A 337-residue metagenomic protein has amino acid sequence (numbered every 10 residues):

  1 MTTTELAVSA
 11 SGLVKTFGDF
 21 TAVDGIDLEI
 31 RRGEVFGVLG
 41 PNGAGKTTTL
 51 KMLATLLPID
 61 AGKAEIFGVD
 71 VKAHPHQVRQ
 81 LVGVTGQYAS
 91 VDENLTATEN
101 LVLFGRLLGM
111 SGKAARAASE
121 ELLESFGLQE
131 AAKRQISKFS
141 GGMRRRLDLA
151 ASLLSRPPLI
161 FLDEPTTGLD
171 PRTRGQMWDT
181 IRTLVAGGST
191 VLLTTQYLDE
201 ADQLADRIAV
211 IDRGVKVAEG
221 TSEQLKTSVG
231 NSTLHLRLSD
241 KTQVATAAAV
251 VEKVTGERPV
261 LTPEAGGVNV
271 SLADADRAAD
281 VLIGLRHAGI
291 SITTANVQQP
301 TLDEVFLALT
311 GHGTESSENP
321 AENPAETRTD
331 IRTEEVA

Functional and structural regions predicted by a protein language model:
M1-V14, H312-A337: ABC-family P-loop ATPase nucleotide-binding domain
E5-D212, K216-A218: ABC transporter nucleotide-binding domains
K15, L28, L236-L238, V270 (+1 more regions): Preference for bulky hydrophobic residues occupying beta-strand positions in well-ordered beta-sheet regions
V69-K72, K216, K241, A275 (+1 more regions): Short, surface-exposed acidic/glycine-rich loop or hinge patches that mediate macromolecular interfaces
W178-L272: ABC transporter nucleotide-binding domain
T246-V254, D280-I290: Generic non-transmembrane alpha-helical segments
P259-T262, S291-Q298: Conserved short beta-strand edge segments in small beta-sheet-based binding/regulatory domains
E264-A273, Q298-L309: Short proline/glycine- and acidic-rich turn/helix-capping motifs at secondary-structure junctions
